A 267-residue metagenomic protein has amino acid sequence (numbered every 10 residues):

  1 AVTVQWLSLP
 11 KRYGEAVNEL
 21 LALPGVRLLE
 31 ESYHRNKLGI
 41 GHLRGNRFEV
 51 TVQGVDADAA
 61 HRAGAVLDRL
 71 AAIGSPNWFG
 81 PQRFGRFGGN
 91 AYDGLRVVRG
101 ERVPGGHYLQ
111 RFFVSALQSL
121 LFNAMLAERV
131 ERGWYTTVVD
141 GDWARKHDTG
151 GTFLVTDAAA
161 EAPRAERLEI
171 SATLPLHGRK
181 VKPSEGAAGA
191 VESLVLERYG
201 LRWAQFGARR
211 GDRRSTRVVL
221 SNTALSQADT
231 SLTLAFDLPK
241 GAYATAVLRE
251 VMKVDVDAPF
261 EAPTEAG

Functional and structural regions predicted by a protein language model:
A1-G267: Non-catalytic, substrate/partner-engaging modules appended to enzymatic cores
